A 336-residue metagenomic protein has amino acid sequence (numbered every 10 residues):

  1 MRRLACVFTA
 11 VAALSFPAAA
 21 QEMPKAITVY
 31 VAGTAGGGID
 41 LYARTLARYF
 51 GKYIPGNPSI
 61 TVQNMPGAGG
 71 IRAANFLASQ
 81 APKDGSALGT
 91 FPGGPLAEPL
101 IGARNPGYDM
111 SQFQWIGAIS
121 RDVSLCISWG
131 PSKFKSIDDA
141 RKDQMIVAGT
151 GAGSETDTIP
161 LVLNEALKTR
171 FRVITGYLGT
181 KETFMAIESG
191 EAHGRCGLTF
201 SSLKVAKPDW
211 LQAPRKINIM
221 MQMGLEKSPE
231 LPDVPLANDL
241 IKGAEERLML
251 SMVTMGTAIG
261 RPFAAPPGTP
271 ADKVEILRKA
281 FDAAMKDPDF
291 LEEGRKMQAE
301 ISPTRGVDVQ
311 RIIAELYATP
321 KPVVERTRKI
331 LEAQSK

Functional and structural regions predicted by a protein language model:
A5-S15: Bacterial N-terminal signal peptides
F16-A20: Sec/Tat signal peptide C-region and signal peptidase I cleavage site
M23-I27, K52-N57, F76-A87, P95-S189 (+3 more regions): Hinge/capping helix and adjacent helix->loop/strand transition within the periplasmic-binding protein
P24-K25, R215-K216, L240-G243, A258 (+1 more regions): An extracytoplasmic/periplasmic, membrane-proximal ligand-sensing/linker region
V29-R44, P66-G69, A148-E155: Extracytoplasmic "Venus flytrap"
T90-F91, T150, G176, C196-L198 (+2 more regions): Short beta-strand and adjacent tight-turn residues that come in two discontinuous sequence segments and form the edges
G93-N105, D157, L161-A166, G194-L240: A ligand-binding cleft/hinge motif common to bilobed small-molecule-binding domains
S111-I119, R170-G176, A206-G256, R305 (+1 more regions): Short beta-strand->loop
